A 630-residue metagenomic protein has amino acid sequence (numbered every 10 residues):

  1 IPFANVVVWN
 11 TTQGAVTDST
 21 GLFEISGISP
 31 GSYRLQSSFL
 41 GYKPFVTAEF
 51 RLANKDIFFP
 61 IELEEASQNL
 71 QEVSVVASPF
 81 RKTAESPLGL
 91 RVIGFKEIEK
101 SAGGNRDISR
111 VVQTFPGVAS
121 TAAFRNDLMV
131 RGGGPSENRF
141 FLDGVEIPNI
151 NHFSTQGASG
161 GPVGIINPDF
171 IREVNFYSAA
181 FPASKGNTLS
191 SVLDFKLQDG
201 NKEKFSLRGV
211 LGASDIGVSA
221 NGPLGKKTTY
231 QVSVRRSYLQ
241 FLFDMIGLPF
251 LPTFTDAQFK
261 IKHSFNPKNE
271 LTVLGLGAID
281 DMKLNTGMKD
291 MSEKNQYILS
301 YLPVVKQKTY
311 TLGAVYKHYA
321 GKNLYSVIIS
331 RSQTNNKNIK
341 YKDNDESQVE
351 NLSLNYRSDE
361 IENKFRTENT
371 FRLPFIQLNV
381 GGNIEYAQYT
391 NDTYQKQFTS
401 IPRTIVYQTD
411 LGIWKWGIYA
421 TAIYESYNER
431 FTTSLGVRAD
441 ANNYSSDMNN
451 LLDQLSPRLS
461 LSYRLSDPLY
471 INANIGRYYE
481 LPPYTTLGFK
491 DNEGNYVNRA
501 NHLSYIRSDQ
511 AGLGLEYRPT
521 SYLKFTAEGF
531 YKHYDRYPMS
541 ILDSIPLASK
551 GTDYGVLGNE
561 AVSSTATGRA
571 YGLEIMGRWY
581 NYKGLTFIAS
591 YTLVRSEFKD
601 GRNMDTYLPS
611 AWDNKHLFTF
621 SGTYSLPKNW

Functional and structural regions predicted by a protein language model:
I1-W9, Q36-K43, A53-N105, S109 (+2 more regions): Short, acidic, small-residue-rich periplasmic hinge/interaction motif at the N-terminus of Gram-negative outer-membrane
T11-L22: Short, acidic Ser/Thr/Gly-rich low-complexity loop/linker segments typical of extracellular and cell-surface proteins
S26-G27, E146-F176, F259: Short acidic/polar hinge/loop motifs at secondary-structure boundaries that mediate gating or recognition
F59-I61, T114, V163-S206, G217-S219: A beta-strand signature from Gram-negative outer-membrane beta-barrel systems, especially the internal plug domain
K100, R106-N149: Extracytoplasmic beta-strand/coil segments of soluble accessory domains associated with Gram-negative outer-membrane
N151, G287-K294, T390-Q397, Y463 (+3 more regions): Surface-exposed extracellular loop regions of Gram-negative outer-membrane beta-barrel proteins, predominantly
K262-D280, L302-M448, R464, S521-T526 (+2 more regions): Face-selective signature of the C-terminal outer-membrane beta-barrel domain
E425-N428, Y531-H533, T552-W630: Gram-negative outer-membrane beta-barrel transporters
